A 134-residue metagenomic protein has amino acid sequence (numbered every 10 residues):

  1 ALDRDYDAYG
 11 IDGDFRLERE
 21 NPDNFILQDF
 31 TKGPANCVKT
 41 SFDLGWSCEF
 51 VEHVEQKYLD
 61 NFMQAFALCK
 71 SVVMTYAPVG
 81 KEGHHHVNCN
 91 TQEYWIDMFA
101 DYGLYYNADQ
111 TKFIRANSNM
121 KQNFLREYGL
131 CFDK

Functional and structural regions predicted by a protein language model:
A1-H85, Q92-I96, L130-D133: Conserved SAM-binding loop
M63, N90-Q92, Y105, Q122-F124: Generic alpha-helical propensity signal that fires on short helical segments and nearby coil/disordered stretches
F99-A100: Amphipathic alpha-helical segments
L104-A116: Conserved S-adenosyl-L-methionine
N117-K134: Core SAM-dependent methyltransferase catalytic element
